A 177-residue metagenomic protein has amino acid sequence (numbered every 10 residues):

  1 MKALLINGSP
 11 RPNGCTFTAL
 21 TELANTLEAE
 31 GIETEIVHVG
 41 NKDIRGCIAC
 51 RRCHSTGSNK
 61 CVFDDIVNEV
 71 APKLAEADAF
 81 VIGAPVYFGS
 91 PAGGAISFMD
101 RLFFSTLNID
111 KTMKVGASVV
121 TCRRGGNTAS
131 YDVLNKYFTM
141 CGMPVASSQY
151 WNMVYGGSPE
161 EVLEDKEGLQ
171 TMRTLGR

Functional and structural regions predicted by a protein language model:
M1, A29, P144-R177: Glycine-rich phosphate/pyrophosphate-binding loop and the adjoining helix
K2-I32: N-terminal beta1-alpha1 ligand-phosphate binding loop
L5, T34-I36, V145: Conserved beta-strand scaffold positions in the cores of enzyme catalytic domains, especially in NTP/NDP-utilizing
P10-R11, N41, R123: Short, glycine/serine-rich, charged loops/turns that create anion-binding and catalytic segments at active sites
V39-N59, G157-V162: N-terminal beta-loop-helix "entrance" segment that forms/cooperates in small-molecule cofactor or anionic ligand
S58, V62-Y150: Helix-loop-strand module that forms the ligand-binding subsite of alpha/beta enzymes
